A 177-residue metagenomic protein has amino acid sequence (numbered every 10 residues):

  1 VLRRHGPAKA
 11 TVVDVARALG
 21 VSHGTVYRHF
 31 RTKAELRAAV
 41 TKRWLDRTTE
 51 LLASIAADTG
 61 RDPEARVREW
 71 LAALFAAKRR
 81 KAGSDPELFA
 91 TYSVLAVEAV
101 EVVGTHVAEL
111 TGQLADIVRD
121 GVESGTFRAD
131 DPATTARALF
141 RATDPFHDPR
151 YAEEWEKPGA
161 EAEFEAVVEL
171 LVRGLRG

Functional and structural regions predicted by a protein language model:
V1-E35, A39, R43: Helix-turn-helix
V12, A34, A38, K42 (+9 more regions): Short, structured helix-loop boundary elements
A39, E50-G83, T135-L139: Hydrophobic alpha-helical connector segments
R47, A73-K81, L95, A142-P149 (+1 more regions): Phosphate/oxyanion-binding loops and surfaces in catalytic or ligand/nucleic-acid-binding neighborhoods
T49, R68, A72, A108-R119 (+3 more regions): An amphipathic alpha-helix signature
A53-A57, A72-R79, L88-V94, V122 (+1 more regions): Helix-loop "lid/cap" segments that line or gate small-molecule binding pockets
E69-A115: Short secondary-structure transition hinges
A82-S93, V100, G104, V122-V168: Hydrophobic/aromatic-rich alpha-helical bundle segments in the mid-to-C-terminal region
